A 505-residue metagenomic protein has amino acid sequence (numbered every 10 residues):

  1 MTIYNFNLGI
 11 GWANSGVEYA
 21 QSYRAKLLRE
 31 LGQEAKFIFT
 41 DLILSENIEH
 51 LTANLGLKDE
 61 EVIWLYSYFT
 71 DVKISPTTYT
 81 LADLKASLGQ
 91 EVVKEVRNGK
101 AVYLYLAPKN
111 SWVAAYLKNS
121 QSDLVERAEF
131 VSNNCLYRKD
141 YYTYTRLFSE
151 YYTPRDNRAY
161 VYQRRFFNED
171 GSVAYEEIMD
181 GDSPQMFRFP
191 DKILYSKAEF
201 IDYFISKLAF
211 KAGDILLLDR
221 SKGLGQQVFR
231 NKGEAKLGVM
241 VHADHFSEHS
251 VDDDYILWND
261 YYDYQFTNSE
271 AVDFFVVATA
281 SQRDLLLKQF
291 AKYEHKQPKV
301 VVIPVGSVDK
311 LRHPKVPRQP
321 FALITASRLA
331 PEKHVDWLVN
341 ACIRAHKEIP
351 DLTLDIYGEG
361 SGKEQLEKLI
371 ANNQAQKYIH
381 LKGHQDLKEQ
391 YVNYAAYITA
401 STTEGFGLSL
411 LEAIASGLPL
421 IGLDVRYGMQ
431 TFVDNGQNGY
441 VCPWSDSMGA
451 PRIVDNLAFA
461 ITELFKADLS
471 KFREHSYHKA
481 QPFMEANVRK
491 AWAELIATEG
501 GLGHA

Functional and structural regions predicted by a protein language model:
F204-F210, D252-F275: Membrane-proximal helix-turn-helix segments that form the acceptor-binding/catalytic region of lipid-linked
Y262, N268-Q297: A short, active-site helix/loop in glycosyltransferases that binds the activated sugar's phosphate group
P314-K333, V339-C342: Conserved donor-binding/catalytic core segment of Leloir-type glycosyltransferases
Q365-H384: Nucleotide-activated donor-binding/catalytic signature segment of Leloir-type glycosyltransferases, i.e., the conserved
T402: Aromatic "clamp/platform" in nucleotide-sugar-dependent glycosyltransferases that forms part of the donor/acceptor
P419-L423: Short hydrophobic beta-strand element within catalytic cores of glycosyltransferases and related nucleotide-activated
Q430-I461: Change "using UDP/GDP/dTDP sugars" to "using nucleotide sugars
K466-A497: A charged, aromatic-enriched C-terminal amphipathic alpha-helix characteristic of glycosyltransferases across folds
